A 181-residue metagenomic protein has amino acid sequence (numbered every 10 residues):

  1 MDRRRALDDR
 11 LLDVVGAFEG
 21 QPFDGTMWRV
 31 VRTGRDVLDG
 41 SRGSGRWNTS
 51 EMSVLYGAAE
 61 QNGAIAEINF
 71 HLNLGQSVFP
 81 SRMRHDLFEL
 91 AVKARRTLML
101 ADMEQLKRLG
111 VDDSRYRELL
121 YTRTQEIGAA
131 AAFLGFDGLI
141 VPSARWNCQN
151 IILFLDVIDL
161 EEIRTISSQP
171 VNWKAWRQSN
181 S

Functional and structural regions predicted by a protein language model:
M1-R42, R46-T49, H71-S181: Active-site and NAD+-binding cores of ADP-ribose-processing enzymes
T33, G57-E60: Acidic/polar N-terminal loop/beta-strand segments that form early-domain functional surfaces
T49-A58: A short, exposed loop/beta-hairpin motif centered on an aromatic-Gly-Thr core
E60-F70: A short, charged, amphipathic alpha-helix used as a generic interaction element across diverse proteins
